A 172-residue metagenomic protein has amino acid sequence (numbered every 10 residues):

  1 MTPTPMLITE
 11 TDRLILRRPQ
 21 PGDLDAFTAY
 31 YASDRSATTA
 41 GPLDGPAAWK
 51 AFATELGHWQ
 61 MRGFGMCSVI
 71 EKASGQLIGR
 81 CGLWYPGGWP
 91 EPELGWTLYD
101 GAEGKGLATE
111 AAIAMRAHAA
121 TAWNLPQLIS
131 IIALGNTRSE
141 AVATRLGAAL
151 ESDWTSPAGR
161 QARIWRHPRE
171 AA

Functional and structural regions predicted by a protein language model:
M1-G41, G57, M66-A172: Acyl-donor (CoA/ACP) binding surface of acyl/acetyltransferases
D44-G63: Active-site rim helix/loop that mediates acceptor-substrate recognition in acyltransferases
